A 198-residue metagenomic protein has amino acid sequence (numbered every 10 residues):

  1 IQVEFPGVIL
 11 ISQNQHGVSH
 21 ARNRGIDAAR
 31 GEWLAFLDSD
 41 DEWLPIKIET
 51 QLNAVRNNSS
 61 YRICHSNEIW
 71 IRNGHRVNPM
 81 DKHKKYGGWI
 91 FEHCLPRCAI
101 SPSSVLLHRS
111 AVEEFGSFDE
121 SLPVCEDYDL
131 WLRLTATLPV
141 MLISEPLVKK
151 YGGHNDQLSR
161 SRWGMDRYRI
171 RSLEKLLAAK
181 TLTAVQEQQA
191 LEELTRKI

Functional and structural regions predicted by a protein language model:
I1-R167, R171, A178: Nucleotide-sugar donor-binding/catalytic module of glycosyltransferases that assemble extracellular/cell-envelope
W163-I170, Q188-I198: Non-catalytic, C-terminal membrane-associated alpha-helical segments of glycosyltransferases
A179-Q189: Flexible helix-coil transition and linker loops at the boundaries of alpha-helical arrays
